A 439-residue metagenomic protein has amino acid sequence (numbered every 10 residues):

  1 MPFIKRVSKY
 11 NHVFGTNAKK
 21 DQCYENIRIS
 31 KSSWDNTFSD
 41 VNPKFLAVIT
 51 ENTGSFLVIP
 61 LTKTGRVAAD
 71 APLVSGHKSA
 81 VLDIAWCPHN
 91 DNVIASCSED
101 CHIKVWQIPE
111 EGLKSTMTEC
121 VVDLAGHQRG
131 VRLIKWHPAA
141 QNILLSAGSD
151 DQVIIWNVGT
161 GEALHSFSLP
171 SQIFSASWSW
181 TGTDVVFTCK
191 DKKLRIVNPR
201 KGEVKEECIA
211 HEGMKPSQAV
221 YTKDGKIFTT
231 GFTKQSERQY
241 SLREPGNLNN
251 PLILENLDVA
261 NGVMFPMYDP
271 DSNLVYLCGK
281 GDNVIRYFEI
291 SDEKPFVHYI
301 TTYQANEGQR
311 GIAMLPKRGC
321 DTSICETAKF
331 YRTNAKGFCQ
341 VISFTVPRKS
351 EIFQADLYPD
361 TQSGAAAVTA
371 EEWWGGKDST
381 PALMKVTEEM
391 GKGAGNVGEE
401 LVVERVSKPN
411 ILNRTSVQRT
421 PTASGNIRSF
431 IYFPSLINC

Functional and structural regions predicted by a protein language model:
M1-V67, G319-R428, C439: Acidic and/or Ser/Thr-rich intrinsically disordered tails and linkers that flank eukaryotic scaffold proteins
N26-P43, I84-H89, I134-A139, W178-S179 (+5 more regions): Structural signature of eukaryotic scaffold interfaces centered on beta-propeller domains
K44, G54-F56, A69, N92 (+10 more regions): Repetitive beta-architecture junctions, highlighting loop-to-beta-strand starts across blade-like repeats
P60-R66, Q107-S115, E244-L248, Y287-F296 (+2 more regions): Short loop/turn segments immediately following beta-strands, especially the blade-tip and inter-blade linker loops
R66-I94, G112, E119-V122, R129: Blade-loop segments of beta-propeller domains
E99, V105: Carboxylate/His-rich catalytic cores and anion/metal-binding grooves
D123-F296, I300-G311, P316-G319: WD40 beta-propeller repeat blades
F430-F433: Aromatic (phenylalanine/tyrosine) cluster motif
